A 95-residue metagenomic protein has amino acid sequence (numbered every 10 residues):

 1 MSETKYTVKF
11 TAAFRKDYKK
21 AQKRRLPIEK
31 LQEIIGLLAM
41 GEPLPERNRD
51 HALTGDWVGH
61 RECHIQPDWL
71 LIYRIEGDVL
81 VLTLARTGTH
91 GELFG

Functional and structural regions predicted by a protein language model:
M1-P67, E76-L82, T87, G91-G95: Basic, Lys/Arg-enriched alpha-helical interface segments
